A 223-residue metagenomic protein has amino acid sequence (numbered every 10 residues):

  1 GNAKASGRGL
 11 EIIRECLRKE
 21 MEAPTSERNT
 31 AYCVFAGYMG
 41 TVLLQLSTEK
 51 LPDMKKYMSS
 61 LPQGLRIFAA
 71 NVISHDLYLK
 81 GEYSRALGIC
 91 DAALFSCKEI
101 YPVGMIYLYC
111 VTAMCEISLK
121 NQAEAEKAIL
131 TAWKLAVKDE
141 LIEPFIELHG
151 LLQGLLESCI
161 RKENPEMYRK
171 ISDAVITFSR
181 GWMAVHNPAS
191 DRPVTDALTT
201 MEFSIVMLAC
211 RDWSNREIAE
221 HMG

Functional and structural regions predicted by a protein language model:
G1, G7-L10, R18-G40, S59-S74 (+4 more regions): Alpha-solenoid helical repeat architecture
A3, G7, T41-T48, K80 (+1 more regions): Structural motif corresponding to the intra-repeat A-B loop/turn of tetratricopeptide repeats
A5-E20, S47-L61, S84-F95, A123-A132 (+1 more regions): Alpha-helical repeat scaffolds
H75, M114-I117, C210: Regular secondary-structure segments
Y83-C115, L119: A contiguous binding-surface segment within folded domains or other stable secondary-structure elements
Y83-L87, P102-I106, Q122-K127, I142-I146 (+2 more regions): Extended hydrophobic-aromatic, low-complexity segments
Y107-M183: General nucleic-acid-binding
V185-G223: Helix-turn-helix DNA-binding segment
